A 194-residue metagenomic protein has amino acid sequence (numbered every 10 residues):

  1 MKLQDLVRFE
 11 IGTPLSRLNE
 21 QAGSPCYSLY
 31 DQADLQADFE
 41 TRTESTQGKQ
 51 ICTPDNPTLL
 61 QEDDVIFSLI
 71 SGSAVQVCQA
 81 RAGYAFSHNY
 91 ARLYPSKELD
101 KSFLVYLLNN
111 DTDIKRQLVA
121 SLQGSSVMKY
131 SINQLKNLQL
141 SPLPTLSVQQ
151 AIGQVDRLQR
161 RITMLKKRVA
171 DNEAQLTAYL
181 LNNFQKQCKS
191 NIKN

Functional and structural regions predicted by a protein language model:
M1-C26, D38, P142-N194: Non-catalytic DNA-recognition/assembly elements of restriction-modification systems
Q4-L18, A33-E62: Sequence-specific dsDNA recognition surfaces
E20-Y27, T58-L60, V77-H88: Short, surface-exposed loop/turn microsegments at beta-strand edges and helix-strand junctions
L69-N109: A short beta-sheet element
Q76, L99-L138: Conserved, surface-exposed functional patches that form binding/active-site neighborhoods
R81-F86, L118-S125, Q159-K166, N191-I192: Alpha-helical membrane-embedding segments and immediately adjacent membrane-interface amphipathic helices
Y84-Y90, G124-Q150: A short glycine-rich beta-alpha junction/loop motif
